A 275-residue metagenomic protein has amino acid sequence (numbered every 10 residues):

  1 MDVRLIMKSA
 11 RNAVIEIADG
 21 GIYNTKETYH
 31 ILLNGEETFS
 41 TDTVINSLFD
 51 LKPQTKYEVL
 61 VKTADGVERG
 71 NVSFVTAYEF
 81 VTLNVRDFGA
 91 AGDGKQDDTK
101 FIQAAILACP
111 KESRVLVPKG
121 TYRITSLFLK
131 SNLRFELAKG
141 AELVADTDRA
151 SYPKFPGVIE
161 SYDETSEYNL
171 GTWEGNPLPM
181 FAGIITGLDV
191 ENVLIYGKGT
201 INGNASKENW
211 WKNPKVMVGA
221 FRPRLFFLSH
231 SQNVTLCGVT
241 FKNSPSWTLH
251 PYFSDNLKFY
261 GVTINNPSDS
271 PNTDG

Functional and structural regions predicted by a protein language model:
M1-G275: Extracellular/periplasmic carbohydrate-active domains that bind, remodel, or depolymerize complex polysaccharides
